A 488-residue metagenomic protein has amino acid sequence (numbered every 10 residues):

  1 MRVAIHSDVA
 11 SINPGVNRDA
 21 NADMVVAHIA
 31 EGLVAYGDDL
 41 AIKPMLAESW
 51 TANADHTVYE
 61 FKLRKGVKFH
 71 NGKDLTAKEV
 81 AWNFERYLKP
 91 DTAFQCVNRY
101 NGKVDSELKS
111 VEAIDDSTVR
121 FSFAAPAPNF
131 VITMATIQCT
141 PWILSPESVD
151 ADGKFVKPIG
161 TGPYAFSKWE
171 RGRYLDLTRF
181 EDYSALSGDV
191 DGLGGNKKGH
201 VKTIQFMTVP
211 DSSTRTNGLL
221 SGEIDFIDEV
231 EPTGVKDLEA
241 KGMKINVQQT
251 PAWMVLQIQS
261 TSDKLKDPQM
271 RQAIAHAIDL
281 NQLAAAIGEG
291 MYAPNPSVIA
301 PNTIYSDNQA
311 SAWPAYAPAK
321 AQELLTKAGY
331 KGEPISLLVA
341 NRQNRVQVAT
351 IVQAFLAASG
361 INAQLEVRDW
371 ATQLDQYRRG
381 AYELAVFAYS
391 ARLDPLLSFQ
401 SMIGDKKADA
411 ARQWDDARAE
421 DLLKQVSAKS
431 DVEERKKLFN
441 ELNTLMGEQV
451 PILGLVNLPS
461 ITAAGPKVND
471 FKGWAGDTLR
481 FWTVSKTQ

Functional and structural regions predicted by a protein language model:
A4-A54, E85, T92, I159 (+1 more regions): N-terminal lobe/hinge region of extracytoplasmic solute-binding protein
E48-F94, I114, R120-S122, K264-D267: Aromatic- and charge-enriched surface segment that lines or borders ligand/interaction sites
D55, H70, S122-T140, I159-D211 (+1 more regions): Aromatic-rich, solvent-exposed beta-strand/loop patch
K62, V97-E147, P163-E170: Surface-exposed binding/hinge segments that line and control ligand-binding clefts or catalytic entry sites
Y164, A293-K327, N344-Q347: Structural transition elements
D228, G234-D237, T261, L265-T303 (+2 more regions): Periplasmic-binding protein-like
N362-Q373, R378, Q400-P466, Q488: Extracytoplasmic/peripheral linker and loop segments enriched in polar/acidic and small residues with frequent Thr/Pro
T462-Q488: Long beta-strand-rich cores associated with HINT superfamily self-processing modules
